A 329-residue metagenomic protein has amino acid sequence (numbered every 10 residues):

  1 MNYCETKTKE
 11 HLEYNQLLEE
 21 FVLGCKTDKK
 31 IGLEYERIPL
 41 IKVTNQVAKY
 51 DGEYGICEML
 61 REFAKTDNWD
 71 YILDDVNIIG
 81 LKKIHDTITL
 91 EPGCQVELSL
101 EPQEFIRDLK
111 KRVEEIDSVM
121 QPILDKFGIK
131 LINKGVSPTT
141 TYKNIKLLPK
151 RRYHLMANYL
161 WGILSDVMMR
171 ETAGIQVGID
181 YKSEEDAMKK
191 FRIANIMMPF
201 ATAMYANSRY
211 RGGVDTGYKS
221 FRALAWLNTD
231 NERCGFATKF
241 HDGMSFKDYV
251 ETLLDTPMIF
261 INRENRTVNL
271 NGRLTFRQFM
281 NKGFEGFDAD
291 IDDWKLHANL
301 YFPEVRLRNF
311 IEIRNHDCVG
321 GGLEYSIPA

Functional and structural regions predicted by a protein language model:
M1-S165, E171, A206, I327-A329: Terminal catalytic/cofactor-binding subdomain
I38, Q176-G178, E312-R314: Structured core elements
A48, I106-D108, M188-K189, T202 (+2 more regions): Short helix/loop capping segments that flank catalytic or ligand/cofactor-binding pockets
L98, T252, E312-R314: Short, aliphatic-rich beta-strand segments
V113, A187-F191, E324, P328: Short, charged, low-complexity patches
I132-R306: Loop-rich catalytic cores of soluble enzymes, especially ATP-dependent carboxylate-amine ligases and other
E304-R306, F310-A329: Substrate-recognition/cap regions that form aromatic- and gly/pro-loop-enriched pockets for small-molecule ligands
